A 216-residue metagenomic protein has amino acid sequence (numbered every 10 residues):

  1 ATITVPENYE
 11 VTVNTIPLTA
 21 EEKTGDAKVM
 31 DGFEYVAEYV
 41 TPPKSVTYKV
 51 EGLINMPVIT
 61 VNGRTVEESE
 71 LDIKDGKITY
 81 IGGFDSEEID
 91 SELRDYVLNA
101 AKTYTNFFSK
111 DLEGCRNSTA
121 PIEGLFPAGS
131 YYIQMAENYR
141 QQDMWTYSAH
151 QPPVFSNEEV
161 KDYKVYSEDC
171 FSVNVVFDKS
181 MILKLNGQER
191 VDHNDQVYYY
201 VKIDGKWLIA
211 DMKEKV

Functional and structural regions predicted by a protein language model:
A1-E87, H193-V216: Short beta-strand edge/turn micro-motifs at domain boundaries
A1-T2, D143-Q188: Surface-exposed, charged secondary-structure patches
Y9, Y35, Y39, Y48 (+8 more regions): Sequence-level detector for tyrosine residue identity
I81-V154: Core segments of small alpha/beta cavity-forming domains
S91-S109, I122, E158-D169, D178 (+1 more regions): Extended, charged low-complexity segments that frequently continue into or abut oligomerization scaffolds
Y104, M181, W207-L208: Broad hydrophobic/π-residue packing in well-ordered secondary structure
